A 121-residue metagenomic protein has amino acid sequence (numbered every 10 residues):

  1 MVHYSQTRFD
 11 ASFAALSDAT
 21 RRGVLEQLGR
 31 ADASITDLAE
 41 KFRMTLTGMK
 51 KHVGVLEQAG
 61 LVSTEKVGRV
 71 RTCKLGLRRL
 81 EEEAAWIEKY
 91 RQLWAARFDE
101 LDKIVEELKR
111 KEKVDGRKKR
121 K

Functional and structural regions predicted by a protein language model:
M1-R8, Q27-K41, L46, V55-A59 (+2 more regions): C-terminal regulatory/oligomerization modules of transcriptional regulators
A14-S17, E26-R30: Short, locally clustered residues in the helix-turn-helix/winged-helix DNA-binding domain
A15-T20, L80: Short helix-coil-helix linker/hinge
R22-V24: Pre-recognition alpha-helix immediately N-terminal to the DNA-recognition helix within helix-turn-helix or winged-helix
H52: Residues within the DNA-recognition helix of helix-turn-helix
K66-T72: Short, Lys/Arg-rich nucleic-acid/phosphate-binding segment
